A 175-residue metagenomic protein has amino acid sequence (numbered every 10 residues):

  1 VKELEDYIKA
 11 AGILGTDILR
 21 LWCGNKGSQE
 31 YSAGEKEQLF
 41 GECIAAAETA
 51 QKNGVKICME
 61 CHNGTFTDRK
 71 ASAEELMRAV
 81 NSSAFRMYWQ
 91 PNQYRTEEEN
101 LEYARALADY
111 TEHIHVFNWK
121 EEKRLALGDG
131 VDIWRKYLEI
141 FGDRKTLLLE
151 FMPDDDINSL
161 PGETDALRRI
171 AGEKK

Functional and structural regions predicted by a protein language model:
V1-E3, E30-G41, G64-D68, S72 (+2 more regions): Alpha-helix N-cap and loop-to-helix initiation/capping positions
V1-G41, K56, Q93, T146 (+1 more regions): Structural motif corresponding to the early beta-alpha repeats
E3-L14, E99-D109, K136-E139: Short amphipathic alpha-helices and their capping/turn segments at secondary-structure boundaries
G12, Q51, G142: Anion (oxyanion) recognition and catalysis
I44-W134: Acidic/histidine-rich catalytic cores of soluble enzymes
N118-L125, K145-D155: Active-site clefts of carbohydrate-active enzymes
D132-E139, K145-L148: H/E-rich (His + Asp/Glu) clusters that bind or coordinate divalent metals
I157-K175: C-terminal helical cap(s) of enzyme catalytic domains, especially alpha/beta-barrels
